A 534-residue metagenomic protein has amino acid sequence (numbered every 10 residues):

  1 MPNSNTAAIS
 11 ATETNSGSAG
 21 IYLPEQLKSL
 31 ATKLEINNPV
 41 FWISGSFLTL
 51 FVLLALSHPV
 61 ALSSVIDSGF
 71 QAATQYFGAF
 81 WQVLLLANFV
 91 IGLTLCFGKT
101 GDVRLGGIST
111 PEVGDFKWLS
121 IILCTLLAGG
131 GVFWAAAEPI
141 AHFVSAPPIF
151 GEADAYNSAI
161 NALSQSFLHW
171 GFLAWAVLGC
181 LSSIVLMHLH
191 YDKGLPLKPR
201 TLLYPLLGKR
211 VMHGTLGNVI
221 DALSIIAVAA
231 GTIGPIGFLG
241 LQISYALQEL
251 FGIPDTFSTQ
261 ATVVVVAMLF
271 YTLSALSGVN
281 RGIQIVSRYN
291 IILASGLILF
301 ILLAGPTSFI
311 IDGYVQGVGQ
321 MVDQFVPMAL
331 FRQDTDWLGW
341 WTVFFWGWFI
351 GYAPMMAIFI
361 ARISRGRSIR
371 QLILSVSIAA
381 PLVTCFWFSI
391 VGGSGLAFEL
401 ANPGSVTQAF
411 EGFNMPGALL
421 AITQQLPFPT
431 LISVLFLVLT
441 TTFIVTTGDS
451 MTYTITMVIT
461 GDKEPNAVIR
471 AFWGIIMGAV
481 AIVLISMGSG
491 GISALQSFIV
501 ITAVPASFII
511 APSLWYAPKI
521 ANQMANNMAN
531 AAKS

Functional and structural regions predicted by a protein language model:
P2-S158, L299, L303, L514-A521 (+1 more regions): N-terminal alpha-helical transmembrane segments of multi-pass membrane transport and channel/translocase proteins
N15, L23, L27, T32-L56 (+10 more regions): Helix-loop-helix module between adjacent transmembrane segments
Y22-A31, S64-F70, F97-F116, I140-S164 (+5 more regions): Flexible loop linkers connecting adjacent transmembrane helices in multi-pass alpha-helical membrane transporters
Q26-K33, P59-A73, G92-E112, A162-W170 (+6 more regions): Membrane-water interface regions at transmembrane-helix termini and the short interhelical loops of multi-pass membrane
I36-I43, D102-S120, S308, D336-G339 (+4 more regions): C-terminal membrane-solvent junction of multi-pass transporters and transport-like membrane proteins
N38-G45, A72-F89, L119, I160-Y191 (+2 more regions): Extracellular loop-to-transmembrane helix junctions
F47, F80-C96, A294-I301, G305 (+4 more regions): Hydrophobic alpha-helical segments of multi-pass membrane transport proteins
V211-V219, L223-R367, L374, A379-S433: Membrane-embedded translocation segments of transport machinery
